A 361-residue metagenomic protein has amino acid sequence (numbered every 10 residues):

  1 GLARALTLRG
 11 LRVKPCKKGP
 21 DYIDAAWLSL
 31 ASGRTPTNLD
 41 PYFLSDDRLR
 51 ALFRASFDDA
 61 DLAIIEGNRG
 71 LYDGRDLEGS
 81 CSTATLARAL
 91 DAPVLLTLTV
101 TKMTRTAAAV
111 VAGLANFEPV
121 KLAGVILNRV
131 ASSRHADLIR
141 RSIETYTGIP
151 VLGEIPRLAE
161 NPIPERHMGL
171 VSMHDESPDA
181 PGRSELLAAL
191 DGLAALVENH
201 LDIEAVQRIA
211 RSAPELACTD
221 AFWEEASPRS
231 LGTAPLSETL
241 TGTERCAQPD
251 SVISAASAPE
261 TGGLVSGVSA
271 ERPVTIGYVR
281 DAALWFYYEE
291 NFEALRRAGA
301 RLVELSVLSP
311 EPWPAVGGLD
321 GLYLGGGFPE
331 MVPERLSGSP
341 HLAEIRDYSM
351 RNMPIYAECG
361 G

Functional and structural regions predicted by a protein language model:
A3-L90, V94, L98-G124, A131-D137 (+1 more regions): ATP-dependent carboxylate-amine ligase catalytic core
L11-R12, P273-T275, R301: Residues that mark the start of a beta-strand
K17-K18, V151-A159, R301-S309: Beta-strand->loop->alpha-helix junctions that form or flank phosphate-binding loops in nucleotide-handling enzymes
A92, I149, M350-M353: A short helix->loop->beta-strand "cap" motif at the edges of active sites that frequently abuts
T104-E225: Internal gly/pro-rich beta-alpha loop/helix module that stabilizes soluble enzyme cofactors or their anionic handles
E224-E271: Intrinsic disorder/low-complexity segments
V274-R297: Short, charged N-terminal beta->alpha structural module
E293-A357: Flexible gly/pro-rich beta->alpha loop and the following alpha-helix that scaffold active-site loops
